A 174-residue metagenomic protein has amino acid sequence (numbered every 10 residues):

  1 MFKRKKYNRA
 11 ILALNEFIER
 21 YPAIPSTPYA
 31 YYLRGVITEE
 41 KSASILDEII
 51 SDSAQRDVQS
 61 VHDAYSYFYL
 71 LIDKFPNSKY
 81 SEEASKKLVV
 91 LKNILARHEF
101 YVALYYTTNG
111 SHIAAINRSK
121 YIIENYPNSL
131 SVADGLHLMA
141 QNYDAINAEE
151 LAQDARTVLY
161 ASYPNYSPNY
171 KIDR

Functional and structural regions predicted by a protein language model:
M1-R174: Acidic, polar-rich low-complexity tracts and alpha-helical solenoid repeat scaffolds
